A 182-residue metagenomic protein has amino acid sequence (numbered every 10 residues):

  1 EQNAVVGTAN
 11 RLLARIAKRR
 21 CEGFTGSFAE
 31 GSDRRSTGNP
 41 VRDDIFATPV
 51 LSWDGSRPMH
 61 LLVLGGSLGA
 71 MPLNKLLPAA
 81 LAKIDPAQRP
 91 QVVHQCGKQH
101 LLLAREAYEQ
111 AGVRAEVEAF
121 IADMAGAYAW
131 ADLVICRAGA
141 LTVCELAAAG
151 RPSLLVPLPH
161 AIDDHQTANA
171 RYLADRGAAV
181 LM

Functional and structural regions predicted by a protein language model:
E1-T48: Active-site-proximal region of nucleotide-activated glycan assembly enzymes, centered on histidine/acidic-rich loops
V5-N10, G23-E30, L103, T142-V143 (+1 more regions): Short, glycine/polar-rich helix-capping loops at beta-to-alpha or helix-loop-helix junctions that flank or form
K18-R19, D33, G126, L133 (+1 more regions): Well-ordered beta-strand positions
T25, G66, G97, G139-A140 (+1 more regions): Short glycine-/small-residue-rich Rossmann-like dinucleotide-binding loops
W53-V134, Q166-R171, D175, M182: Donor-nucleotide binding loops and adjacent catalytic segments primarily of GT-B fold Leloir glycosyltransferases
E118, R137, L155-V156: A short structural motif in glycosyltransferase catalytic domains
A129-C144, R151-P152: Acidic donor-binding loop of glycosyltransferase active sites
A148-M182: Catalytic binding pocket for nucleotide-activated donors in carbohydrate/polymer assembly enzymes
